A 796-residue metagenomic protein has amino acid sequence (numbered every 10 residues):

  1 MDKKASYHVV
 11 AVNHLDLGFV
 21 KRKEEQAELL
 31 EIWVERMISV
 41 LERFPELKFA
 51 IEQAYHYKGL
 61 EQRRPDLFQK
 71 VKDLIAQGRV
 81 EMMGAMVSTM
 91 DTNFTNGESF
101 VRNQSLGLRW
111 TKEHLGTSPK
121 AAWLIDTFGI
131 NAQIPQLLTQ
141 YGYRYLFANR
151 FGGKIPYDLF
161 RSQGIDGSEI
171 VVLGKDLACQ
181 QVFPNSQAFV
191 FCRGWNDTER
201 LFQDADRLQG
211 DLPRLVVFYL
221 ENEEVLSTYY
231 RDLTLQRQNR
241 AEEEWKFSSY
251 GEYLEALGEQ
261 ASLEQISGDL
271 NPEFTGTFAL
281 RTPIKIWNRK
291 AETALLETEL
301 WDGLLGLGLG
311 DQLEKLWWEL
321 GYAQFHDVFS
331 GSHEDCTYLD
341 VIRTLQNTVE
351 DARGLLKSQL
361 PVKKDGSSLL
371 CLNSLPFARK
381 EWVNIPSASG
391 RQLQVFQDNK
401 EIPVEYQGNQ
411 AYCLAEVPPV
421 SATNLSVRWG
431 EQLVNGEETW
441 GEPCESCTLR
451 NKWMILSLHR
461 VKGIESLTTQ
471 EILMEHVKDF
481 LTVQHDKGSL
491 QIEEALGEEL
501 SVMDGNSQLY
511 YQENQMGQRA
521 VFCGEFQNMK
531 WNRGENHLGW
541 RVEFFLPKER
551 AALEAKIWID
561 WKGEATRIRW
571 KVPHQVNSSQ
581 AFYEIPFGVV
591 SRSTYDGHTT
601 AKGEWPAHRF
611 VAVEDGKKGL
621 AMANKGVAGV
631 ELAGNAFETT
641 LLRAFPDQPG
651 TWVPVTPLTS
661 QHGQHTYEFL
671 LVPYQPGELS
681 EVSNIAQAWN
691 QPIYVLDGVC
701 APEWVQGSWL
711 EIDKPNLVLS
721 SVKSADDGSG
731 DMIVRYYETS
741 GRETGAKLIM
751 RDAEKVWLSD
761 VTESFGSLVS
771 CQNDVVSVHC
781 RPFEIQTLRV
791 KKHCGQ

Functional and structural regions predicted by a protein language model:
M1-E98, R102, T111-E113, Q140 (+1 more regions): N-terminal catalytic cores of secreted or lumenal carbohydrate-active enzymes
V9-E25, I170, G174-P361, K617-G698: Catalytic grooves of carbohydrate-active enzymes
H14-D16, Y55-Y57, V87-T89, G129 (+9 more regions): Short, solvent-exposed loop/turn segments at secondary-structure junctions
E24-Q26, R64-F68, L137-G142, T228-R237 (+3 more regions): Short secondary-structure boundary/capping segments
A54-G59, T89-D91, P119-G129, F218-V225 (+6 more regions): Conserved short loop/turn motifs at secondary-structure junctions
V71-I75, M82-M83, M90-E255, E259: Catalytic-core regions of glycoside hydrolase
S99, D126, I130, L309-L313 (+5 more regions): Secondary-structure capping and boundary motifs in well-ordered enzyme cores
I134-L137, D158, G174, N185-W195 (+4 more regions): C-terminal (or distal) subdomains of carbohydrate-active enzymes
